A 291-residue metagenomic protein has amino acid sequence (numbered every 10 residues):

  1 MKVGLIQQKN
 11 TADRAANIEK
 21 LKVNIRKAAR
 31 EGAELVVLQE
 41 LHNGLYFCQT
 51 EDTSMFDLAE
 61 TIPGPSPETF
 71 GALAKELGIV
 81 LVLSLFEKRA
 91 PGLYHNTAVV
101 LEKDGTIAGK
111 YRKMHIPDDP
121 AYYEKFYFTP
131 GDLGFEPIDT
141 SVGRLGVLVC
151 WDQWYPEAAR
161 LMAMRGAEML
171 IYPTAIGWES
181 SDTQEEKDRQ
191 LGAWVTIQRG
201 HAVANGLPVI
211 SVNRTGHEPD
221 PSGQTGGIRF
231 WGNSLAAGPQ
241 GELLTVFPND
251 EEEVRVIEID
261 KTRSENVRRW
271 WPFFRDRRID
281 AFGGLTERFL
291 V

Functional and structural regions predicted by a protein language model:
M1-A12, T97, K110-K113, P137 (+2 more regions): Active-site-proximal beta-strand elements of phosphoester/diester hydrolases
V3, V100-A108, L235-T245: Short, glycine-anchored, charge-dense loop/turn motifs used at functional sites
R14, V23-K103, K110, I176-L207: Cys-nucleophile CN-hydrolase/nitrilase-fold catalytic domain and related Cys-dependent amidase chemistry that acts on
A59-V82, R144, C150-V254: CN hydrolase (nitrilase-like) catalytic-core segments centered on the catalytic cysteine and neighboring Lys/Glu
L83-L85, T97-V100, E136, S234-A236 (+1 more regions): Short beta-strand scaffold segments in enzyme catalytic cores
K113-Y127, E251-R268: A short, polar/charged loop-to-alpha-helix boundary motif
A121-E136, Q153-Y155: Active-site glycine-rich loop that binds ribose-phosphate moieties when present
F135-R165, T174, S264-V291: Cysteine/selenocysteine-centered motifs that mediate thiol-based redox chemistry or coordinate metal-sulfur cofactors
